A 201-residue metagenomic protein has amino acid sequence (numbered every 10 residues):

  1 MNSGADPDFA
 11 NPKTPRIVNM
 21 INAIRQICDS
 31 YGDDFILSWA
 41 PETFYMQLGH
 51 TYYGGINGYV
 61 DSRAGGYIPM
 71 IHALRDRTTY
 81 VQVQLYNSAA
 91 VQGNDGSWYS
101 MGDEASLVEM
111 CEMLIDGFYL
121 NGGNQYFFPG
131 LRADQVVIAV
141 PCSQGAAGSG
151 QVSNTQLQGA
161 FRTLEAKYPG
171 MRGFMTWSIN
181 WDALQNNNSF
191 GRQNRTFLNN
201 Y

Functional and structural regions predicted by a protein language model:
M1-Y201: Secreted glycan hydrolases and related glycan-binding modules that recognize and/or cleave
